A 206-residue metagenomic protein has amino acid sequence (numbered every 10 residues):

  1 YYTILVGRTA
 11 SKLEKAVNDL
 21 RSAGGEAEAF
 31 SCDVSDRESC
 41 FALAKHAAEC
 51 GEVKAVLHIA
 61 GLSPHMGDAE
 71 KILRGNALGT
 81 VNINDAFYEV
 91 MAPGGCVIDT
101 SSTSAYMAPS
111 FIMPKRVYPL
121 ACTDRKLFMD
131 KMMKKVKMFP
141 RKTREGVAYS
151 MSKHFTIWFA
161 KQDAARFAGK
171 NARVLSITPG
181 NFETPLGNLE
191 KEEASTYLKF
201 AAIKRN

Functional and structural regions predicted by a protein language model:
Y1-K15: Conserved glycine-rich Rossmann-like NAD(P)H-binding loop of the short-chain dehydrogenase/reductase
S11, S31-A42, A77-T80: The beta1-alpha1 cofactor-binding region of Rossmann-like NAD(H)/NADP(H)-dependent oxidoreductases
G24-E26, H46-H58, H65-M66, M91-G95 (+1 more regions): A glycine-rich helix->loop->beta "capping" turn within Rossmann-like NAD(P)(H)-dependent oxidoreductase domains
L57, I98-T100, V174-I177, G187: Hydrophobic structural elements of the Rossmann-like NAD(P)H-binding subdomain that define the short-chain
L62-M66, C96-K170, N181-T184: Catalytic loop of short-chain dehydrogenase/reductase
I72-L73: A hydrophobic alpha-helix adjacent to the NAD(P)-binding/active-site core of NAD(P)-dependent oxidoreductases, strongly
R141-K142, G146, A194-N206: Catalytic Tyr-x(3-8)-Lys segment
P179-L189, E193, L198-K199: Short, flexible catalytic-loop segment of classical short-chain dehydrogenase/reductase
